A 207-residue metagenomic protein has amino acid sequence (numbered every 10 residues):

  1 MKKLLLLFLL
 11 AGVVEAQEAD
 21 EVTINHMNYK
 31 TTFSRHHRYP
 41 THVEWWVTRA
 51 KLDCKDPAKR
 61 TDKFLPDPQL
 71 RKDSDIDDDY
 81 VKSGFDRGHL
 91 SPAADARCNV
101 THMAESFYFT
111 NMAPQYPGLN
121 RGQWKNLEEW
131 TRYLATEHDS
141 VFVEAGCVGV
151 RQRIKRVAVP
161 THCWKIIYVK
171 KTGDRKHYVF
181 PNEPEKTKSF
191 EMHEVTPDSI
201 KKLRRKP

Functional and structural regions predicted by a protein language model:
K2-K3, K165: A general lysine-centric signal
K3-G12: Sec-dependent N-terminal signal peptides
V13-V14, V100: Single-residue recognition of alpha-helix boundary sites
V14-E21: Boundary at the C-terminal end of the N-terminal hydrophobic targeting segment
T23-D86: Short, His- and charge-rich active-site/binding loops that engage polyanionic ligands
P68-P207: Domain-level detector of nuclease and nuclease-like folds in predominantly extracellular/periplasmic contexts
